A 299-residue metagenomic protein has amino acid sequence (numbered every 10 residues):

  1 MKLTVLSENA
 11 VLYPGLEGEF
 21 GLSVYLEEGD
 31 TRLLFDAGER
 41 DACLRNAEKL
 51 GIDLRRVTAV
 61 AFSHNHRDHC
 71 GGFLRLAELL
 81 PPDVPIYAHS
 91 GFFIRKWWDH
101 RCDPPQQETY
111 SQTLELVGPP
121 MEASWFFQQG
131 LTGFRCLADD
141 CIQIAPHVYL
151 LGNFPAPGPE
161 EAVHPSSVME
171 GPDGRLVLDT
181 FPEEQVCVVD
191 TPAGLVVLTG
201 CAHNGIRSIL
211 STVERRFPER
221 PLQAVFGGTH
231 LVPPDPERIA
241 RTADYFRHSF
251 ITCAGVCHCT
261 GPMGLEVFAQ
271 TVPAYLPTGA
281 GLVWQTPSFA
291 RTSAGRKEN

Functional and structural regions predicted by a protein language model:
K2-L50, T180, E184-T199: Conserved beta-strand hairpin/beta-sheet module of binuclear metal-dependent hydrolase folds, prominently
E8-A10, A37-R40, N65, S90-F92 (+6 more regions): Active-site metal-binding loops of divalent metal-dependent hydrolases
L16-E17, T31-A59, C102, V168 (+1 more regions): Pre-active-site segment of Zn-dependent metallo-hydrolases
T31-L33, A59, V148, G194-V196 (+1 more regions): Structural motif
A42-F93, F217-A224, F250-C253: Active-site metal-binding motif and surrounding structural segment of the metallo-beta-lactamase
N65-H69, P85, R175-V186, D190-G279: Cap/insert and terminal regions of metallo-dependent hydrolase folds
F93-Q185, P277-P287: Metallo-beta-lactamase
L265-E266, A274-N299: Binuclear metal-dependent phosphoesterase catalytic core
